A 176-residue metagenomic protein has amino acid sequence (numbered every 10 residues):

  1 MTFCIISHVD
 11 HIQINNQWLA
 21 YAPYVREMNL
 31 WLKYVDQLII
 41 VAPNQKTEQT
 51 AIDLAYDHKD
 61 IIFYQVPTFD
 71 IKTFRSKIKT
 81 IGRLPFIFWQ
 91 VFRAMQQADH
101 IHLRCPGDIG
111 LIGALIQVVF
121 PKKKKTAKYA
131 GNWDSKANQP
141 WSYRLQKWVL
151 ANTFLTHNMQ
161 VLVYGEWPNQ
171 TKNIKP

Functional and structural regions predicted by a protein language model:
M1-I52, L155-T156: N-terminal subdomain of nucleotide-sugar transferases
M1-V9, I116-S135, K175-P176: Active-site proximal beta-strand in glycosyltransferases
H11-N15, K72-F74, K128-P140: A short, histidine- and acid-enriched strand-loop-helix "catalytic/donor-clamping" loop that lines the nucleotide-sugar
V35, Q97-D99, H157-M159: Short, well-ordered alpha-helix to beta-strand connector turns
Q37-F74: N-terminal strand-loop element at the rim of the active site of nucleotide-sugar-dependent glycosyltransferases
T47-Q49, I109-G113: Short, well-ordered alpha-helical microsegments
V91-I109: Short N-terminal targeting/anchoring amphipathic segment
D134, W141-P176: Donor nucleotide-sugar binding/catalytic pocket of nucleotide-sugar-dependent glycosyltransferases
